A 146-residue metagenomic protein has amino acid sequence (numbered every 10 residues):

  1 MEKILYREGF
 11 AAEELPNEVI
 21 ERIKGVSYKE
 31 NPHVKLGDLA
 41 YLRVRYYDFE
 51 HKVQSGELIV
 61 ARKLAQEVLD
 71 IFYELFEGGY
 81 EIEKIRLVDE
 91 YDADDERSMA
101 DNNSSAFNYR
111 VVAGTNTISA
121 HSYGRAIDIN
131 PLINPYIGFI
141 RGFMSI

Functional and structural regions predicted by a protein language model:
M1-K52: N-terminal module-boundary/linker segments of secreted carbohydrate-active enzymes
A12-E18, Q54, E96-S105: N-terminal start-of-chain detector that recognizes signal peptides and the immediate post-cleavage beginning
A12-S27, G79-Y80, V111-G124: Short charge-dense sequence patches
I23-E30, Q54-R62, V68, V111-T115: N-terminal post-signal-peptidase region of extra-cytosolic proteins
V34-M99: Active-site acidic/histidine clusters and adjacent loop/turn architecture that either coordinate catalytic ions
L42-R45, A106-Y109, A126-N130: Structural recognition of the beta-strand scaffold that forms the well-ordered cores of secreted hydrolase catalytic
E90-T117: Conserved short secondary-structure elements within globular domains
V112-I118, Y123-I146: Catalytic cores and adjacent binding grooves of peptidoglycan-active enzymes
